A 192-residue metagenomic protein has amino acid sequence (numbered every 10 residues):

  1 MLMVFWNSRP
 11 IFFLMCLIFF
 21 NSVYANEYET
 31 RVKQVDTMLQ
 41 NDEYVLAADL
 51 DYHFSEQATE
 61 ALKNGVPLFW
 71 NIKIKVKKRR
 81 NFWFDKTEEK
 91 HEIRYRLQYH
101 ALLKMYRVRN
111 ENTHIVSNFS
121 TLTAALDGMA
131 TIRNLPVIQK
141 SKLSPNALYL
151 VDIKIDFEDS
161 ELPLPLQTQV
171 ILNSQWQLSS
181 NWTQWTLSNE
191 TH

Functional and structural regions predicted by a protein language model:
M1-F12: Bacterial N-terminal signal peptides that target proteins for export
F20-S22: N-terminal signal peptide c-region/cleavage motif recognized by signal peptidases
Y24-K33: Cleaved targeting-peptide boundary
D36-L46, A58-V66, F82-K86, S141-S144: Short, solvent-exposed beta-strand/turn "edge" segments of beta-rich domains on protein surfaces
L46-Y52, Y99-A101, R107, E111-H114 (+1 more regions): A beta-strand/beta-hairpin structural motif
D49-S55, K73-K77, I155-E158: Generic short beta-strand segments
A58-A125: Structured domain cores in non-transmembrane regions
V137-H192: Glycine-rich, aromatic-bearing surface loops/beta-hairpins
